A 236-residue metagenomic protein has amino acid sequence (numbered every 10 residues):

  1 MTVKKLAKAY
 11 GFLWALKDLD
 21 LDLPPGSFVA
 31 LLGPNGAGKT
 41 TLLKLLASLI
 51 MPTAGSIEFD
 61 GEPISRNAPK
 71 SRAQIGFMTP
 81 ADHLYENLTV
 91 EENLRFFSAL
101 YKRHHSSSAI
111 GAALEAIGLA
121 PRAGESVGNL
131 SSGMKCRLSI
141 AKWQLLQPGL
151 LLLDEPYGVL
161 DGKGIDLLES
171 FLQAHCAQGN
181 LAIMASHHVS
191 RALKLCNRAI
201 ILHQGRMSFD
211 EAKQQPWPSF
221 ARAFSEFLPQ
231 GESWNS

Functional and structural regions predicted by a protein language model:
L32-P34: The feature captures the beta-strand-to-loop junction immediately N-terminal to the Walker
A47: Helix-to-loop junction immediately C-terminal to a conserved catalytic motif
G55-R66, K70-S71, F209: Conserved ABC transporter NBD signature motif
R95, A99, H105-R122: Conserved ABC ATPase "signature" region
L151-D154: Catalytic Walker B motif of ABC-type/P-loop ATPase nucleotide-binding domains
S186-H187: H-loop/switch region of ABC-family ATPase nucleotide-binding domains
